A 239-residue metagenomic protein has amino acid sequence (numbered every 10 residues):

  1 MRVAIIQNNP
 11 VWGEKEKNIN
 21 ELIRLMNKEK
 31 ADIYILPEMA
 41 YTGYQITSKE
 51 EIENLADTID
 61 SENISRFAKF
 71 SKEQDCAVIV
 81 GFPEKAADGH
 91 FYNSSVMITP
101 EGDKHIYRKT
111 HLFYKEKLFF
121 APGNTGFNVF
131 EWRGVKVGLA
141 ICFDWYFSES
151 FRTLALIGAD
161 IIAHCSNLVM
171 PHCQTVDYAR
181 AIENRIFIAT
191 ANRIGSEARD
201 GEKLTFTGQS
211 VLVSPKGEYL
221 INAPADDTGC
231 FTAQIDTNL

Functional and structural regions predicted by a protein language model:
M1-I5: Extreme N-terminal starter segment of soluble prokaryotic enzymes
Q7-G13: Short polar catalytic/cofactor-binding loops
K15-L25: Short amphipathic alpha-helical segment that frequently serves as the phosphate-/nucleotide-binding helix
I23-P100, M170-I182: Cys-nucleophile CN-hydrolase/nitrilase-fold catalytic domain and related Cys-dependent amidase chemistry that acts on
E62-I79, Y146-C230: CN hydrolase (nitrilase-like) catalytic-core segments centered on the catalytic cysteine and neighboring Lys/Glu
A86-I157, S166, H172-T175, A179: Active-site catalytic loop in hydrolytic enzyme cores
M97-T99, V213-S214, A233-Q234: Short beta-strand-to-turn element immediately C-terminal to the catalytic PLP-Schiff-base lysine in fold type I
